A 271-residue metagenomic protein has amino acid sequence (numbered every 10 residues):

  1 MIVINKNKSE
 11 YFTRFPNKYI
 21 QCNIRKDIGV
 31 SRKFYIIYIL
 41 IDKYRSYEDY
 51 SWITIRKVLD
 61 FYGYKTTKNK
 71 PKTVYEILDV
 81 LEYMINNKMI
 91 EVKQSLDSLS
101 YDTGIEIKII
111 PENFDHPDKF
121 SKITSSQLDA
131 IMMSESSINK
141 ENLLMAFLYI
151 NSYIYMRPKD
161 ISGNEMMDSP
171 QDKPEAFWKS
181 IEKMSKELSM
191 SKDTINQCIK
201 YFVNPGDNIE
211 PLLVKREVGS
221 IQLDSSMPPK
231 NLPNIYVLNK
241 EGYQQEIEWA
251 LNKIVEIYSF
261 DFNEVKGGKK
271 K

Functional and structural regions predicted by a protein language model:
M1-K271: Electropositive, intrinsically flexible nucleic-acid-contacting patches
